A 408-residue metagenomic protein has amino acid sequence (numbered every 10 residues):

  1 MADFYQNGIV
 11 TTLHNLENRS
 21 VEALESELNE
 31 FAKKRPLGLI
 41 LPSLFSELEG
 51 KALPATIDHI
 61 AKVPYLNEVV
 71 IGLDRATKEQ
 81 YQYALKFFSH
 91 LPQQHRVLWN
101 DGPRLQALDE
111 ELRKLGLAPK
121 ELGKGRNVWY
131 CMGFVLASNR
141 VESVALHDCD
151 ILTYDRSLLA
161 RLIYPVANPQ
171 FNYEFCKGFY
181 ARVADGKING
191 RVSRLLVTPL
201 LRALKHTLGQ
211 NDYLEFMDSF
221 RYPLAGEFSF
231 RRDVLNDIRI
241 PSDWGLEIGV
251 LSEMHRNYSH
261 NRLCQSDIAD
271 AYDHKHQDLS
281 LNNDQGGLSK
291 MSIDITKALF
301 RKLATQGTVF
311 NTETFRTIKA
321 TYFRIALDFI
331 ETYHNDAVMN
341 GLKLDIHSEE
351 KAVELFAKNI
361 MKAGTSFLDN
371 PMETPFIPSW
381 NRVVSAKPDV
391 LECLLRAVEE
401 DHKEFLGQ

Functional and structural regions predicted by a protein language model:
M1-E17, P92, D278-Q408: Terminal low-complexity segments of carbohydrate-biosynthetic enzymes
M1-K62: N-proximal low-complexity "stem/linker" segments adjacent to membrane-targeting elements
E17-S20, Q80-R140: Active-site-proximal specificity loops/subdomain of glycosyltransferases
S138-L152: Short beta-strand-to-loop acidic/aromatic patch adjacent to the donor-nucleotide binding site
L152-R182: Conserved donor-nucleotide/metal-binding helix-loop-beta segment in metal-dependent transferases, i.e., the alpha-helix
D185-R194, L208-E227: A recurrent flexible, glycine/aromatic-enriched loop bordering the glycosyltransferase active site that acts as
S242, S252-A271: Catalytic donor-sugar/metal-binding loop of nucleotide-sugar-dependent glycosyltransferases
C264-Q285: Active-site donor/metal-binding and catalytic loop motifs of nucleotide-sugar-dependent glycosylation enzymes
